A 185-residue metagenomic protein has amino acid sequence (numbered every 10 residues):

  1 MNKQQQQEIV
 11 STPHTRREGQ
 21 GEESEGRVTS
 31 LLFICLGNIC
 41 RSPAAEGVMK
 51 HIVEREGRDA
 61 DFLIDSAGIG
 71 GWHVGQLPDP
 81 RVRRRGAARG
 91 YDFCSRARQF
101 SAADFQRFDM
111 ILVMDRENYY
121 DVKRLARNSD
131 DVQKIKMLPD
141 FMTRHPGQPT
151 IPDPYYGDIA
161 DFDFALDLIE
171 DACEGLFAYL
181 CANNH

Functional and structural regions predicted by a protein language model:
N2-K3, E8-R107, A178-H185: Conserved active-site segments centered on acidic
N2-R16, M110, R116-H185: Phosphate-binding/catalytic loops
F33, L112-V113: Hydrophobic beta-strand core positions in alpha/beta domains
S42, D115-R116: Helix N-cap/beta->alpha junction signal
